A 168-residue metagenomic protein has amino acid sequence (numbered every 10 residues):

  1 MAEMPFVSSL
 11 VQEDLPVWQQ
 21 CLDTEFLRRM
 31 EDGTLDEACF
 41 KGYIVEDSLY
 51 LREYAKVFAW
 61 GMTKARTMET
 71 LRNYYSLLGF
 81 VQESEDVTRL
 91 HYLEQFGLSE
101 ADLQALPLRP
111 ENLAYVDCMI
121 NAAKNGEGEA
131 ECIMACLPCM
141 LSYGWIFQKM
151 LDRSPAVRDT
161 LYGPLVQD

Functional and structural regions predicted by a protein language model:
A2-L27: Acidic, low-complexity proline/glycine-rich segments
L15-Q20, T34-K64, E83-S84, M134-G144: Alpha-helical bundle segments that constitute or directly flank the non-heme di-iron/ferroxidase center
D23-T24, E37, V116: Residue-level signal for cytosolic alpha-helical hairpin/rod architecture
F26-D32, M119-A122: Short, charged/polar, low-complexity loop and linker segments that flank or interrupt alpha-helical bundles
E31, L35, A59-T67, K124 (+1 more regions): Short, flexible helix-adjacent loops and helix caps
E69-D168: Active-site-proximal alpha-helical scaffolds that flank and shape metal-associated catalytic sites
